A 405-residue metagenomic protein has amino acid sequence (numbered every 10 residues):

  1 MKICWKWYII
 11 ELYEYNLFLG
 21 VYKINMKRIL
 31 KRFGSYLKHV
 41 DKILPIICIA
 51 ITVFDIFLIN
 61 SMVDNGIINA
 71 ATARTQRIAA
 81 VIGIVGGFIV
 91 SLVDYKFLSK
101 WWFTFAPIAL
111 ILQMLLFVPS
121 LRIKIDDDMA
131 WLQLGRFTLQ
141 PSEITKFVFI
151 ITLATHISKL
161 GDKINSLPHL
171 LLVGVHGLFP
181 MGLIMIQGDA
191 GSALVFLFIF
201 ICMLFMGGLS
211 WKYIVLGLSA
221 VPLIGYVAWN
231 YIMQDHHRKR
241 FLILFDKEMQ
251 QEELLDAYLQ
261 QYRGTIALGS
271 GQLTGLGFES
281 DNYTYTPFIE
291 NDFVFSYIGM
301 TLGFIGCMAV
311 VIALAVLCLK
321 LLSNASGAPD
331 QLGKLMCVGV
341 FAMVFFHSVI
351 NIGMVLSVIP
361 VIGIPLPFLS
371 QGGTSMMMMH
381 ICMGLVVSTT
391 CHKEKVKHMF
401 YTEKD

Functional and structural regions predicted by a protein language model:
W5-W7: Tryptophan (W) side chains
L17-L19: Short hydrophobic targeting helices and cationic amphipathic motifs that mediate membrane/organellar targeting
N25-I46, A50-I51, F57-Q187, A342 (+4 more regions): Membrane-helix boundary/helix-loop-helix interface segments in multi-pass membrane proteins
G83-V85, F103-L110, N165-M185, A190-N230 (+1 more regions): Hydrophobic alpha-helical segments of polytopic membrane proteins
V93, T152, I232, H236 (+4 more regions): Transmembrane alpha-helix boundary/anchor motif
D127-W131, V215-A309, P329-G333: Hydrophobic, glycine- and aromatic-enriched re-entrant/interface helices and adjoining loop segments
I157, L194, I199-Y213, N282-G306 (+1 more regions): Interfacial segments of multi-pass membrane proteins
I305-S348: Hydrophobic transmembrane alpha-helices and their immediate junctions
